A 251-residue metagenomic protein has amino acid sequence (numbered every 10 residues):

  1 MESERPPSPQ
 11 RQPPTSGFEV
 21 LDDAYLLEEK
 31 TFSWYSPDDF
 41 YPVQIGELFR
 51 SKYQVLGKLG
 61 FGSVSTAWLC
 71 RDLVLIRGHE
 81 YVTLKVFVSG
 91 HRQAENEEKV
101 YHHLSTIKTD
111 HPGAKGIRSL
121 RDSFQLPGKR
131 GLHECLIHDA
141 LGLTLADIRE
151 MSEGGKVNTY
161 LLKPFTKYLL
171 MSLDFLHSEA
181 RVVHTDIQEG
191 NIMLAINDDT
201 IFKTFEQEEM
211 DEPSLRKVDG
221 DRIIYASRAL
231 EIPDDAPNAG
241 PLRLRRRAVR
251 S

Functional and structural regions predicted by a protein language model:
M1-S251: Intrinsically disordered, low-complexity regulatory segments of kinases
